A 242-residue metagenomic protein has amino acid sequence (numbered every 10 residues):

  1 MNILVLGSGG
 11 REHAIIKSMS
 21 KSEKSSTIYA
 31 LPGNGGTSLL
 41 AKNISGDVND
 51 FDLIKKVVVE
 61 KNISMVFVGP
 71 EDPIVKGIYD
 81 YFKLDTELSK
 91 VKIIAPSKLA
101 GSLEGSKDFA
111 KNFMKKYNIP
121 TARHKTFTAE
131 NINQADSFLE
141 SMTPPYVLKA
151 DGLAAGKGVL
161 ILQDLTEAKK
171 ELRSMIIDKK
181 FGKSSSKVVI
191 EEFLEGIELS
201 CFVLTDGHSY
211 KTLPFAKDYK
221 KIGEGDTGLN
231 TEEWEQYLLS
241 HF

Functional and structural regions predicted by a protein language model:
M1-P96: ATP-binding N-terminal substructure of ATP-dependent carboxylate-amine bond-forming enzymes
E12, F51-I54, V75, Y79 (+4 more regions): A general structural signal for well-ordered alpha-helical segments in protein cores
S38-A41, S102-D108, G223-G225: Short, charged, surface-exposed secondary-structure boundary motifs
N43-N49, K125-N131, L162: Short acidic-hydrophobic, aromatic-tinged amphipathic segments that line or gate anion-handling sites
V57, S137-F138, E171: CheY-like receiver
L88-G158: A conserved helix-loop-beta module that forms one wall/lid of the active-site cleft in ATP-utilizing catalytic domains
L162-F242: Internal nucleotide-binding/catalytic subdomain
